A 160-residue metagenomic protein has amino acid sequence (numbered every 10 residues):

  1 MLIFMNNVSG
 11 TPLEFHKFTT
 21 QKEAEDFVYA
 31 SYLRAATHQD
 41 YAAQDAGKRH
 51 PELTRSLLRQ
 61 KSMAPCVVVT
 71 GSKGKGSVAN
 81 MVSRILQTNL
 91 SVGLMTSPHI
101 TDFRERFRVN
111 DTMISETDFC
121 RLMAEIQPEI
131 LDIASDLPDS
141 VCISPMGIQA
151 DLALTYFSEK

Functional and structural regions predicted by a protein language model:
L2-G71, V78-T88, L94-M95, S135-P138: Short functional linear segments
T20, R59-S62, L90-K160: ATP-dependent carboxylate-amine ligase catalytic core
K73-K75, I100: Short active-site-proximal "capping" loops at secondary-structure junctions
K75, A79, G147-A150: Short alpha-helical patches at coil-to-helix transitions and adjacent helical residues in well-structured domains
